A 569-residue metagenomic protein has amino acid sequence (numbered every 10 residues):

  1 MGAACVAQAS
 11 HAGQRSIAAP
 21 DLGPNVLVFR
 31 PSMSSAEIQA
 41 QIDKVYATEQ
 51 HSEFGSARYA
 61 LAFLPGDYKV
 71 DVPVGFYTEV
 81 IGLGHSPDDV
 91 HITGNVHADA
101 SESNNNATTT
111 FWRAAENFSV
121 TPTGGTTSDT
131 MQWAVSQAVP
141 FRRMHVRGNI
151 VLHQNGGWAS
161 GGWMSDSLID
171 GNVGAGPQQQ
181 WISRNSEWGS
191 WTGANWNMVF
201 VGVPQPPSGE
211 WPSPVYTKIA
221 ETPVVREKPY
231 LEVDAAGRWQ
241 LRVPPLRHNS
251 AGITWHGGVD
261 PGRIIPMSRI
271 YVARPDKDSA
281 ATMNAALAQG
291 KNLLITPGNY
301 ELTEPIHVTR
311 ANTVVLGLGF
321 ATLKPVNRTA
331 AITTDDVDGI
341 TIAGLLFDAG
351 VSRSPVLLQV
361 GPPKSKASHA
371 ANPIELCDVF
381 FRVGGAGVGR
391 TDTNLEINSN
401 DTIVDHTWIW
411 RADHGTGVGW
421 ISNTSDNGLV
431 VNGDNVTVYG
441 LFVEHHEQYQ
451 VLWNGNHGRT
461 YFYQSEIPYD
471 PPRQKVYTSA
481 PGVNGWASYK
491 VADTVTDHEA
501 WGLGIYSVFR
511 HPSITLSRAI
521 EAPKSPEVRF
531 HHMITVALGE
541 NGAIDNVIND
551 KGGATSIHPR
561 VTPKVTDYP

Functional and structural regions predicted by a protein language model:
A9-P569: Extracellular/periplasmic carbohydrate-active domains that bind, remodel, or depolymerize complex polysaccharides
